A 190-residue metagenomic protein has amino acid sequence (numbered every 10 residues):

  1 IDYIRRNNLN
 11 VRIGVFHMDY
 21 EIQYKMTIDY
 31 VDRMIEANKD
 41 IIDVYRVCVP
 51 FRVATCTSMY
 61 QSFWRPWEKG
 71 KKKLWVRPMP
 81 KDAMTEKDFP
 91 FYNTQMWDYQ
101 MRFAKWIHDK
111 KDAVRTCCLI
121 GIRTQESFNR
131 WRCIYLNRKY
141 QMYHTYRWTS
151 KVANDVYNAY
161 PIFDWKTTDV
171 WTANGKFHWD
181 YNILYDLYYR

Functional and structural regions predicted by a protein language model:
I1-R190: Nucleotide-activated chemistry modules centered on ATP-dependent adenylation/adenylyltransferase
